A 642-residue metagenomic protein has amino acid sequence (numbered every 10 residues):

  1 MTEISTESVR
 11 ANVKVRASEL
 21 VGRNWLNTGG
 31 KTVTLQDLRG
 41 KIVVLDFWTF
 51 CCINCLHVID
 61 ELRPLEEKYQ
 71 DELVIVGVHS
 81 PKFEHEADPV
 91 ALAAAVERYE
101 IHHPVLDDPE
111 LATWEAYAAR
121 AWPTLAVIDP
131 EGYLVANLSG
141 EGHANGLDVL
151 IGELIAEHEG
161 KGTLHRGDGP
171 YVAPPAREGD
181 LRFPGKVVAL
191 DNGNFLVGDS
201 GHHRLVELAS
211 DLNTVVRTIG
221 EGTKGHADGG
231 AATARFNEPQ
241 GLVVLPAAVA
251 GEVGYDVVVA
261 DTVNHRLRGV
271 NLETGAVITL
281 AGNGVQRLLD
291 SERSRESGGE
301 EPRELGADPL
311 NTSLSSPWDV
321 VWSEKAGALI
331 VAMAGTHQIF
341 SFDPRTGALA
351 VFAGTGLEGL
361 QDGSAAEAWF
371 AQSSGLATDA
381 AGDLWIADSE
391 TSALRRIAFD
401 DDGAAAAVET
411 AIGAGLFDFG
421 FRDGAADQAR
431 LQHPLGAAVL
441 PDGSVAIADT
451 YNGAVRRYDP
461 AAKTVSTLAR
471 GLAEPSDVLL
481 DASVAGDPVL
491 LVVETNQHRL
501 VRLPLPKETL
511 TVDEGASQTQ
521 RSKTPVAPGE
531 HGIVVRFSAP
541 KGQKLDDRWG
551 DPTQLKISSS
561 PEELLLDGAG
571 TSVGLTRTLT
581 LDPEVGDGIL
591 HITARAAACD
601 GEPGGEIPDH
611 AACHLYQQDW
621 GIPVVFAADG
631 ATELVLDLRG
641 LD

Functional and structural regions predicted by a protein language model:
M1-L35, S517: N-terminal "domain-start" segment that seeds a small globular fold
F47-E67, G542-L545: Conserved redox-active cysteine motifs that mediate thiol-disulfide chemistry, especially di-cysteine Cys-X(1-2)-Cys
L56-R98, P109-T113: Structural microenvironment flanking redox-active thiols in thiol-disulfide oxidoreductases
A93-W122, A126-I128: Short, internal strand/loop/helix patches that form the active-site neighborhood or redox-interaction surface
D129-A189, E508-T509: Thiol-/selenol-based redox modules, centered on thioredoxin-like and closely related oxidoreductase domains
L164-G185, L212-Q240, A276-S316, A348-Q372 (+3 more regions): Gly/Pro-rich loop segments of beta-rich domains
A189-N192, V244-V253, W322-A326, T378-A381 (+2 more regions): Residue-level detector of Asp-centered blade-edge/turn motifs that repeat once per structural unit in beta-propeller
N213, E238, H433, A482 (+1 more regions): Extracellular/lumen-exposed scaffold segments
